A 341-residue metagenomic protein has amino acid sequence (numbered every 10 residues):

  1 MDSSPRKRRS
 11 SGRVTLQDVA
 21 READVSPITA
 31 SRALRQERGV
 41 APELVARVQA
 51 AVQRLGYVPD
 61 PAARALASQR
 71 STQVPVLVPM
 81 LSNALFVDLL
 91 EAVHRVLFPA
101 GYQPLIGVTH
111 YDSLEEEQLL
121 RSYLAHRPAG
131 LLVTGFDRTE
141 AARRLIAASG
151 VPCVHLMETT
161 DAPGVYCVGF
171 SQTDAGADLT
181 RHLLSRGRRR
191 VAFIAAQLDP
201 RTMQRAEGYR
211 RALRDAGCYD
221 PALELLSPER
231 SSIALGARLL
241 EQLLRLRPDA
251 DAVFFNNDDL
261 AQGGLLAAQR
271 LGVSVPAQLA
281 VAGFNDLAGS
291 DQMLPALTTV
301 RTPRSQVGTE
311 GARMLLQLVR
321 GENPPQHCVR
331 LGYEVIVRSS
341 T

Functional and structural regions predicted by a protein language model:
M1-S10, R54, R95-A100, L124 (+2 more regions): Bacterial carbohydrate/catabolite-sensing allosteric modules
M1-T72: N-terminal helix-turn-helix DNA-binding module of bacterial transcription factors
S26, T72, A129-G130, R188-R190 (+1 more regions): Short acidic/polar active-site loop segments enriched in Thr and Asp
P42, A46, L55-S122, H126-G130 (+1 more regions): Amphipathic helical "hinge" segments at domain boundaries
M80-N83, H110-Y111, D137, A196-P200 (+1 more regions): Short histidine/acidic/glycine/proline-rich micro-motifs that form metal- and phosphate-coordinating active-site loops
H110-S113, T134-T139, D259: Short beta->alpha connector loops
E116, T139-A142, A261-G264: Short, well-ordered alpha-helical microsegments
G130-A142, H155-G164: Acidic, Gly/Pro-rich loop/turn segments at junctions of secondary structure
